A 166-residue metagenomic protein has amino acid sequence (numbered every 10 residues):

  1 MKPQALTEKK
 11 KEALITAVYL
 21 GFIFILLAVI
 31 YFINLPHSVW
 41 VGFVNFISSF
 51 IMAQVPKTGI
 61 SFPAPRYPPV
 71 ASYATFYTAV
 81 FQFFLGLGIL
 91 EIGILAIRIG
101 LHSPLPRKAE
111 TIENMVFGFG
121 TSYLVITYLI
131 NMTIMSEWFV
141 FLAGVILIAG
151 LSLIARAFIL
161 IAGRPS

Functional and structural regions predicted by a protein language model:
M1-S166: Alpha-helical transmembrane segments and their membrane-interface anchoring/capping motifs
